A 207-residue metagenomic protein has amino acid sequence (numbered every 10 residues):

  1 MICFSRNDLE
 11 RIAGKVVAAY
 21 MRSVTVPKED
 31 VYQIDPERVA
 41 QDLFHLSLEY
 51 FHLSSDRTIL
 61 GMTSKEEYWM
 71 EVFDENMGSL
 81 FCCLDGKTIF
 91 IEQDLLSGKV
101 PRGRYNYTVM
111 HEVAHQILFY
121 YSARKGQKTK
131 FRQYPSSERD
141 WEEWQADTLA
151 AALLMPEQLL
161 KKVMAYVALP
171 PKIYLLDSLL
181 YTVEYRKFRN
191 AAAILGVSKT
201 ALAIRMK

Functional and structural regions predicted by a protein language model:
M1-K207: Active-site hotspot residues in diverse enzymes, especially metal/ion-binding acidic/histidine motifs
